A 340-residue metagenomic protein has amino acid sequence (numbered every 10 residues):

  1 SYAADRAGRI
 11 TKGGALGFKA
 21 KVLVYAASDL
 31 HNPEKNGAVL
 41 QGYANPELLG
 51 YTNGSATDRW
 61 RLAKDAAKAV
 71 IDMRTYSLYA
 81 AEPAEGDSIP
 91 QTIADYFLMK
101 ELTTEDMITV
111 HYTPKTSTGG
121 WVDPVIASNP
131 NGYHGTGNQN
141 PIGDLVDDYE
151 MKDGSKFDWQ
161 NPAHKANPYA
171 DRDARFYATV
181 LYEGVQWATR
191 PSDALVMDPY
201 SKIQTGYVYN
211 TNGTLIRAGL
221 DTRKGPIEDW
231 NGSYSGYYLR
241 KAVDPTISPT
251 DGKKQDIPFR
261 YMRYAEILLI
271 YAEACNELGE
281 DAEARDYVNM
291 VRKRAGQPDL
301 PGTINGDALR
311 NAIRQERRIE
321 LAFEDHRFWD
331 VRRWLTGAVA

Functional and structural regions predicted by a protein language model:
S1-A127, N131-G143, Y149-A340: Acidic/polar-rich alpha-helix caps and helix-coil junctions
